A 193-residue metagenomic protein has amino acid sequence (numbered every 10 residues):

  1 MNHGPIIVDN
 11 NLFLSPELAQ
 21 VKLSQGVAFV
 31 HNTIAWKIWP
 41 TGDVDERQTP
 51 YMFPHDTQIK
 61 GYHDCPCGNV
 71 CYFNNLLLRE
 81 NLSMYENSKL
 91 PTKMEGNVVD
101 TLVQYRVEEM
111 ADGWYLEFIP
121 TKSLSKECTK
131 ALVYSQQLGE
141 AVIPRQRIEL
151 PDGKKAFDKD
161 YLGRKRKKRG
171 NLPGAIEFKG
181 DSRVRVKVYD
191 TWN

Functional and structural regions predicted by a protein language model:
M1, N97, D158-D160, L172: Acidic side chains
M1-V133, Q137, E149: Glycine- and acidic/polar-rich repeat regions and solenoidal domains
F29, W192-N193: Hydrophobic transmembrane alpha-helix bundles
E108, P151, R183-V186: Generic detection of intrinsically disordered/low-complexity segments and helix-coil linkers/edges
C128-G170: Active-site and glycan-interaction determinants of carbohydrate-active enzymes
R169-T191: Short, surface-exposed, low-complexity cationic segments
